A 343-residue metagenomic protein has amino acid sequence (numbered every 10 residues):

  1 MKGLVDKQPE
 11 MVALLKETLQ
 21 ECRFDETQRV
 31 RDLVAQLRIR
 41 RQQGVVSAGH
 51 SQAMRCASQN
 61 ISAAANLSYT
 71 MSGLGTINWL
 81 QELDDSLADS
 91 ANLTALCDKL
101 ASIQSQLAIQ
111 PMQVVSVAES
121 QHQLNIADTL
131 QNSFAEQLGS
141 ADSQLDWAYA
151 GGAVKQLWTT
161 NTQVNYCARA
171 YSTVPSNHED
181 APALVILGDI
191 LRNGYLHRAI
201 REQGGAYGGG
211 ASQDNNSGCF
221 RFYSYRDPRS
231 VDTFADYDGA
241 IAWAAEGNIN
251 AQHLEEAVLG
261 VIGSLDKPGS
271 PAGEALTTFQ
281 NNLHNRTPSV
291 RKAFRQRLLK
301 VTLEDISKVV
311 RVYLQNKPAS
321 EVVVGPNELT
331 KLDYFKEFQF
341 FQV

Functional and structural regions predicted by a protein language model:
M1-S90, I109-A118, Y166-V185, L196-V301 (+1 more regions): M16 family metallopeptidases and their MPP-like homologs
L83, A88-L96, L100-I103: Aromatic-residue-lined binding/catalytic grooves and analogous aromatic/hydrophobic interfacial grooves in multimeric
L96-L130, P318-A319: Non-catalytic, conformational "gating/processing" segments within enzyme and secreted inhibitor domains
C97-Q106, P111-Q113, K155-L157, L196-H197 (+2 more regions): Generic recognition of flexible, low-complexity loop/linker segments
L124-F134, K331-F338: Short, aromatic/basic amphipathic alpha-helical patches
A127-E202, V343: His/Glu-based metal-binding/catalytic segments typifying zinc-dependent metallopeptidases
K300-V343: In a subset of proteins, long, contiguous C-terminal domains/tails are tracked
